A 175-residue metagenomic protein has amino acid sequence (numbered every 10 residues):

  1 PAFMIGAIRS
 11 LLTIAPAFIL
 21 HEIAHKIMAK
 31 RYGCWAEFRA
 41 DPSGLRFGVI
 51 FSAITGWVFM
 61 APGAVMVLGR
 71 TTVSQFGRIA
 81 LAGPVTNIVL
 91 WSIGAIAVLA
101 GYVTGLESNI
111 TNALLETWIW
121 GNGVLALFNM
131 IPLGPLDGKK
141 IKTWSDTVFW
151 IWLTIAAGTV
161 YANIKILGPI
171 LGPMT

Functional and structural regions predicted by a protein language model:
P1-T175: Hydrophobic transmembrane alpha-helices and their immediate loop junctions in multi-pass integral membrane proteins
